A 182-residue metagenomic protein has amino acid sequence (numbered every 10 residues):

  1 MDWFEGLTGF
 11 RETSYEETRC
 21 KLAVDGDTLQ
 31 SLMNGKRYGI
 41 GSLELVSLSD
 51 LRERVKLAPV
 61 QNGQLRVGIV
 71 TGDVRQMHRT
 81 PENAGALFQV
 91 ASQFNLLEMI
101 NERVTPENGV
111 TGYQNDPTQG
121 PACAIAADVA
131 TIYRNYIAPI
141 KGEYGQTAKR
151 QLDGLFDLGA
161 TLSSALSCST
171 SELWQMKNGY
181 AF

Functional and structural regions predicted by a protein language model:
M1-F182: Macrodomain-like recognition of ADP-ribose-binding/processing modules
